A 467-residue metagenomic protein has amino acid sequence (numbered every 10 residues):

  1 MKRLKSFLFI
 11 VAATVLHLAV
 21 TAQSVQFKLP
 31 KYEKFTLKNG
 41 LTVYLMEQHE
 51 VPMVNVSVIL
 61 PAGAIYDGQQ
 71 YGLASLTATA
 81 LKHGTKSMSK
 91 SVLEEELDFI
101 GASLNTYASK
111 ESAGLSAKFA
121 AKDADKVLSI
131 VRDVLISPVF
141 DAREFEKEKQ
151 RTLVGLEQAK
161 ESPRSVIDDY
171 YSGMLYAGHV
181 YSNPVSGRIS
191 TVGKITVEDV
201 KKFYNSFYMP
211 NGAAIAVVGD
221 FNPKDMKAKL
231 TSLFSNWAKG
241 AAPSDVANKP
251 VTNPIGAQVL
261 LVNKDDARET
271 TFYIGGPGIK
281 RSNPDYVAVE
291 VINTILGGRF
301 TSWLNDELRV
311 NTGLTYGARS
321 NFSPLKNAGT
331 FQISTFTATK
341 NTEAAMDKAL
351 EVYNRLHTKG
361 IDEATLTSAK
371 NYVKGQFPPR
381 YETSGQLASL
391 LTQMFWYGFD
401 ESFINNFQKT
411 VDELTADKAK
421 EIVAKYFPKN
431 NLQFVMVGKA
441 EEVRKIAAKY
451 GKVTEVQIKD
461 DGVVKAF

Functional and structural regions predicted by a protein language model:
M1-S24: Bacterial Sec-dependent N-terminal signal peptides
A22-E95, F99, S116-F119, S129-I130 (+3 more regions): His/Glu-rich zincin catalytic helix
Y44-M46, V51-A78, S89-I136, K149 (+9 more regions): M16 family metallopeptidases and their MPP-like homologs
F145: Short glycine/Trp-rich loop-beta-loop segment that forms part of the substrate-binding cleft
Q158-A159: Outer-membrane beta-barrel domain signature, especially the mid-to-C-terminal portions of large Gram-negative OMP
V192-T196, V200: Alpha-helical scaffold elements lining the catalytic groove of polysaccharide deacetylases
D199-K202, K418: Well-ordered alpha-helical segments embedded in enzymatic catalytic cores
